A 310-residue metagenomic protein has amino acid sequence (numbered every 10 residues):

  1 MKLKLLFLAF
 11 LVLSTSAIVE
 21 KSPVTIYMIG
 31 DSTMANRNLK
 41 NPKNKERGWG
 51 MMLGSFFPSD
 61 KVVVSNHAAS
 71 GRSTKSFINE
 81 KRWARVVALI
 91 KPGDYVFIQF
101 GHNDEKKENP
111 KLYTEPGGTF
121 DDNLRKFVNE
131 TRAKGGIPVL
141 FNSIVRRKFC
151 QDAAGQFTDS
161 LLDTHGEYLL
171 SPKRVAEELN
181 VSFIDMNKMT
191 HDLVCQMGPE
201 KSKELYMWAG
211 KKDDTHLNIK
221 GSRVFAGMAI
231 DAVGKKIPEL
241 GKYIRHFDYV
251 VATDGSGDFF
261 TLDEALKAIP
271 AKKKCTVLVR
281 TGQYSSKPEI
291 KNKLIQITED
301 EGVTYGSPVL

Functional and structural regions predicted by a protein language model:
K2-P23: Bacterial Sec-dependent signal peptides at the C-terminal "C-region" and cleavage site
V19-A68, A84-Y95: Serine-esterase "nucleophile elbow" of acetyl-processing enzymes
E20-K21, F57-S59, A88-P92, A133 (+3 more regions): Extracellular/periplasmic catalytic domains that process cell-envelope and extracellular macromolecules
S32, H102, G282: Active-site metal-binding loops of divalent metal-dependent hydrolases
G48-W49, T74-R85, F260: N-terminal post-signal-peptidase region of extra-cytosolic proteins
K81-I219, R223, G227-P238: Alpha-helical cap/lid subdomain in secreted, periplasmic, or secretory-pathway luminal O-acyl-processing enzymes
R245-A252: Short aromatic-glycine-(Arg/Gly/Cys) micro-motifs in beta-strand/loop hairpins
D254-D263, K273-V309: N-terminal extracellular ligand-recognition/capping segment immediately after the signal peptide
